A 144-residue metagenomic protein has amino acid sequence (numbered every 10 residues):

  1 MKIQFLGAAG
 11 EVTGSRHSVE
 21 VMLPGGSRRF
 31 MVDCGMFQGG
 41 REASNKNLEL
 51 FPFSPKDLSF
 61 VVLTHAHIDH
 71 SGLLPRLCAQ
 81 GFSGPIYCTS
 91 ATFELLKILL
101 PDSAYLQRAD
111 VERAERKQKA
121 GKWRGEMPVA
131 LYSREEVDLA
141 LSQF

Functional and structural regions predicted by a protein language model:
M1, V12-G14: In a subset of proteins, long, contiguous C-terminal domains/tails are tracked
M1-Q4, R29: Extreme N-terminal starter segment of soluble prokaryotic enzymes
A9-E11, L23-G84, C88, T92-D138: Pre-active-site segment of Zn-dependent metallo-hydrolases
G14-E20: Short beta-strand scaffold segments in enzyme catalytic cores
L141-Q143: Eukaryotic helix-linker segments that join adjacent hydrophobic helices
